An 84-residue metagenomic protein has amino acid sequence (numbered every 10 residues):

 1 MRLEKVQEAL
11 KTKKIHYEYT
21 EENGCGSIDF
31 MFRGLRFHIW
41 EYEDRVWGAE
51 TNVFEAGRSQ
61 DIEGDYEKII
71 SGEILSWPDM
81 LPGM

Functional and structural regions predicted by a protein language model:
M1-H16: Amphipathic alpha-helical segments
R2, D61-E63, S76: A diffuse structural propensity rather than consistent per-protein peaks
K13-W47: Amphipathic, interaction-prone secondary-structure segments
L35-K68, G72: Intrinsically disordered, low-complexity regulatory segments enriched in Ser/Thr/Pro and charged residues
W77-M84: Long, compositionally biased, intrinsically disordered regions
